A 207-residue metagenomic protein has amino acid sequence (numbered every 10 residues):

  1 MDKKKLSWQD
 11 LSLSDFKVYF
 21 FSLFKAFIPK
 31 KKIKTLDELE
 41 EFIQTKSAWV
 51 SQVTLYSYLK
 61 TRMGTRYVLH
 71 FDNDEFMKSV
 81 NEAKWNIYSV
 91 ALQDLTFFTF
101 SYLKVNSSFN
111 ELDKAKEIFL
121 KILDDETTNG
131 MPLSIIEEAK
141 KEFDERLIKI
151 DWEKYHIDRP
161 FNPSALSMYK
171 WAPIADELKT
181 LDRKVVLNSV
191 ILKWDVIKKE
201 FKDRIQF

Functional and structural regions predicted by a protein language model:
D2-F71: Leu/Val/Ala/Ile-rich N-terminal alpha-helices, chiefly Sec-type signal peptides and the beginnings
Q44, A48-Q52, K84, Y88-L92 (+3 more regions): Short runs of predominantly hydrophobic/aromatic residues within well-ordered alpha helices that form helix-helix
W49-Q52, T61, K116-I191, F207: Polybasic, proline/glycine-rich intrinsically disordered low-complexity segments
Y56, K60, T96-K104, L120-T128 (+3 more regions): Alpha-helical repeat scaffolds in large eukaryotic proteins
Y58-N106: N-terminal interaction modules that seed assembly of large macromolecular complexes
V68-F71, K104-I118, M131-I135: Short acidic alpha-helical/loop segments enriched in Asp/Glu that coordinate divalent cations
M77-N81, F109, L133, T180-R183: Alpha-helical rod/repeat scaffolding segments in eukaryotic adaptors/tethers and long-chain four-helix cytokines
S189-I205: Long, hydrophobic alpha-helical segments that serve as membrane-spanning/inserting helices
